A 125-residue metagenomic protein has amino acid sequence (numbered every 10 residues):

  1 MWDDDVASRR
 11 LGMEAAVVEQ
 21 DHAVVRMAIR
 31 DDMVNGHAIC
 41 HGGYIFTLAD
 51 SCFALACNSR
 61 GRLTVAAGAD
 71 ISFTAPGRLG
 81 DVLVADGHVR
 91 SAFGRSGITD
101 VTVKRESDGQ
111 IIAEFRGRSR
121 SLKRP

Functional and structural regions predicted by a protein language model:
M1-R26, R30-D31: Non-catalytic linker/capping segments at the edges of enzyme domains
R9-L11, D21-A23, L63-A69, D81-L83 (+2 more regions): A generic structural signal for short beta-strands and their flanking turns/coil linkers
M27-I29, F73, S121: Hydrophobic residues in beta-strands and at strand termini
N35-I39, R124-P125: A short, polar/proline- and glycine-enriched secondary-structure boundary/capping micro-motif
H37-F46, D50-A54: Compact, glycine-rich, soluble single-domain proteins
A54-V84, V89: Hydrophobic beta-strand-centered segment that forms part of the acyl-chain substrate-binding groove
P76-L79, V84, H88-P125: HotDog/MaoC-like acyl-thioester-processing domains
